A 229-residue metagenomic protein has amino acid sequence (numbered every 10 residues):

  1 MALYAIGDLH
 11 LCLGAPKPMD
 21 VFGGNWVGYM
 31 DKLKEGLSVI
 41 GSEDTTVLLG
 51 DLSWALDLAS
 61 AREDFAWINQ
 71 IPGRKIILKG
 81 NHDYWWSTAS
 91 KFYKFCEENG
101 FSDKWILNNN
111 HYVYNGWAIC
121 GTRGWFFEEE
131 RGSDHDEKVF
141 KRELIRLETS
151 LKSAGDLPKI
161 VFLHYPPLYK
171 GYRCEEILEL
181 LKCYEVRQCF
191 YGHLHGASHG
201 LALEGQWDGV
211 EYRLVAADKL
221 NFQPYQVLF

Functional and structural regions predicted by a protein language model:
M1-Q70, Y84, R142, R146-L157: N-terminal active-site segment of His-dependent metallophosphoesterases
A5-G7, T46-D51, K75-N81, W105-N108 (+3 more regions): Active-site neighborhood of phospho(di)ester-bond hydrolases with catalytic His/Asp-centered motifs
L9-G14, D83-R173: Conserved catalytic scaffold of divalent metal-dependent phosphoesterases
P16-K17, L49-N69, Y84-G100, E130 (+2 more regions): Metal-dependent catalytic neighborhoods of phosphoester/phosphodiester hydrolases
K17, G24, D31-E35, V113 (+4 more regions): Binuclear metal-dependent phosphoesterase catalytic core
K32-T45, D134-L201: His/acidic metal-ligating clusters that form di-metal
G41, Q70-P72, F101, Y114 (+3 more regions): Short, well-ordered coil/turn elements that cap or connect secondary structure elements
Q70, K94-N108, I177-H195: Structural recognition of alpha->loop->beta junctions
